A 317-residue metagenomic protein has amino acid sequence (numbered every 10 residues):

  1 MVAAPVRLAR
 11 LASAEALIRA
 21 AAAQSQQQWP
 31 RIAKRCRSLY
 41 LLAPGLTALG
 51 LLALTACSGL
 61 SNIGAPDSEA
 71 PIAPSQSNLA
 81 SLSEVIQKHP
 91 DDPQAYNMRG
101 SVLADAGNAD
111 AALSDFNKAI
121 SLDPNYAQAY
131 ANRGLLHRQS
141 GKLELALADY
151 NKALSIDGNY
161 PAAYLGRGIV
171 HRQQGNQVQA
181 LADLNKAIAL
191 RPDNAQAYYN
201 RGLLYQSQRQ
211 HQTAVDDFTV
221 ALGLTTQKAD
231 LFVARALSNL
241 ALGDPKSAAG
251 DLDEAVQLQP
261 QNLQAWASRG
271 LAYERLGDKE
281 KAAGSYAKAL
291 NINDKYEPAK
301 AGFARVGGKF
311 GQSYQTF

Functional and structural regions predicted by a protein language model:
M1-C57: Sec-dependent bacterial lipoprotein signal peptides
V2, R7, L51-D110, S114 (+2 more regions): N-terminal leader/linker segments that initiate helical-solenoid repeat arrays
G59-D67, A73, R275-F317: Terminal, low-structured helical/coil segments at or just beyond the last alpha-helical repeat
I72-A80, G107-K118, S140-K152, Q174-K186 (+4 more regions): Structural signature of tandem alpha-helical TPR/SEL1-like repeats, specifically the intra-repeat loop/turn
P93-Q94, A127-Q128, P161-A162, A195-Q196 (+3 more regions): Helix-start (N-cap) detector for alpha-helical repeat units in TPR-like alpha-solenoids, especially tetratricopeptide
A104, S121, A131, L135-R138 (+8 more regions): Position-specific recognition of the canonical hydrophobic site in helix A of tetratricopeptide repeat
